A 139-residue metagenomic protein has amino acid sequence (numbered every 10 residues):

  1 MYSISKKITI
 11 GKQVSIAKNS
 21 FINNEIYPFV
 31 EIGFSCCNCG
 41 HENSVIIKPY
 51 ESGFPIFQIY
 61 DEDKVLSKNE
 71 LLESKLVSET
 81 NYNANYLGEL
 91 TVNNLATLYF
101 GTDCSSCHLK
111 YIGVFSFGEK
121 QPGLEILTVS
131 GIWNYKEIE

Functional and structural regions predicted by a protein language model:
M1-E25, V30-F34, H41-N93, S130 (+1 more regions): Short recognition patches in nucleic-acid-associated and regulatory proteins
F34-C39, C104-C107: Short cysteine-rich clusters marking metal-coordination/redox-active sites
N43-I46, K110-V114: Short, non-ligating residues that shape and space the ligands of small metal-coordination modules and catalytic
I47-P49, D61, T102-C104, F115-F117 (+1 more regions): Surface-exposed beta-strand edges and flanking loops
D61-S67, C107, G118, P122: Residue-level detector of solvent-exposed, low-hydrophobicity positions
L90-C107, Y111, G118: Acidic, low-complexity, intrinsically disordered interaction modules
I112-E139: Acidic, proline/glycine-rich low-complexity IDRs
